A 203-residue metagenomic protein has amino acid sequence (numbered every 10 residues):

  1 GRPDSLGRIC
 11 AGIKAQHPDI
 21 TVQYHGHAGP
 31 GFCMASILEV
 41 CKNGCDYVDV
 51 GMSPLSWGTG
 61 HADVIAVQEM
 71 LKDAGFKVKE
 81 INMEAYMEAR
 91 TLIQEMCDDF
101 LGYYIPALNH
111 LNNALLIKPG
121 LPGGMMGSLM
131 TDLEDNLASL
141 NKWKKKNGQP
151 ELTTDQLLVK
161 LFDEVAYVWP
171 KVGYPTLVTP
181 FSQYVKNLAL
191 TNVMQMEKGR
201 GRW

Functional and structural regions predicted by a protein language model:
G1-W203: Catalytic cores and adjacent flexible loops of soluble metabolic enzymes that perform enolate/carbanion chemistry on
